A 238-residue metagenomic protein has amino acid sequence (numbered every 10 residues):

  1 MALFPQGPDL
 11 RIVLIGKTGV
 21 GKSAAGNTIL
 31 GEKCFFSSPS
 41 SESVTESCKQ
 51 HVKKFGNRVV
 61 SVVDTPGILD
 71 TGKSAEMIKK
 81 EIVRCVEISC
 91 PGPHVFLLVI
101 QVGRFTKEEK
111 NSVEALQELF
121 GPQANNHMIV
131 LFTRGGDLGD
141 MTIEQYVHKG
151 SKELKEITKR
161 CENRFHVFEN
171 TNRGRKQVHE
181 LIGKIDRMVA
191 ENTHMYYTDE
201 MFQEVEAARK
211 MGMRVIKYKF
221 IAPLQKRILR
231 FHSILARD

Functional and structural regions predicted by a protein language model:
M1-V62, L69-M77, I88, R104-I129 (+1 more regions): C-terminal non-catalytic interaction/localization modules
I100-Q101: Glycine-rich, N-terminal phosphate-binding loop of Rossmann-like dinucleotide-binding domains
